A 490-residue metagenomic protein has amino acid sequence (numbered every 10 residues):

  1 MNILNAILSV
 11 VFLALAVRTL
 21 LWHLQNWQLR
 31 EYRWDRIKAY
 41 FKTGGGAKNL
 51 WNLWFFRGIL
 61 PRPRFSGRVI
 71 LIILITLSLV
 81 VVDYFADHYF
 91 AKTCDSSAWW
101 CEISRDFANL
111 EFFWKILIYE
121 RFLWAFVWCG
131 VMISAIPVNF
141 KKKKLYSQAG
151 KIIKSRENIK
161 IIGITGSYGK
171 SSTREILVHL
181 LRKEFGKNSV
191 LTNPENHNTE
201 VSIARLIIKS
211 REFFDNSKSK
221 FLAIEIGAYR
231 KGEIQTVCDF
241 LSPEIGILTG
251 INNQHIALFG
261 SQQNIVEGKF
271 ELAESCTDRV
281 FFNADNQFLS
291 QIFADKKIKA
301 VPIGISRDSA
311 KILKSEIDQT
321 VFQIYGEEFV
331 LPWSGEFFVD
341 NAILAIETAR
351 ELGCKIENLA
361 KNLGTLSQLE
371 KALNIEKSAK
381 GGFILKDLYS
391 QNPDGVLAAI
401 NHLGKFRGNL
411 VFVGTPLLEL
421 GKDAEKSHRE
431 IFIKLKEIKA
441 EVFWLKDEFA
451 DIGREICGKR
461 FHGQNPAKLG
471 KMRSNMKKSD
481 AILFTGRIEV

Functional and structural regions predicted by a protein language model:
M1-V138, R350-E357, K361-V490: ATP-dependent carboxylate-amine ligase
L4-L71, V80-A284, F288-K296: Phosphate-binding loop of NTP-binding sites
R174, E200, I234, V339-A345 (+2 more regions): A general structural signal for well-ordered alpha-helical segments in protein cores
L177, L181, I203-I207, A342-L352 (+2 more regions): Buried hydrophobic packing segments
N193, I224-E225, L331-W333, L385-K386 (+2 more regions): Thr-Gly-centered strand-to-loop micro-motif
E212-K218, E327-F329, D480-E489: A polyampholytic, Gly/Pro-enriched intrinsically disordered region
K218, I245-F383, G408, R429-G463 (+1 more regions): Acidic, Mg2+-coordinating active-site environments of NTP-dependent enzymes
